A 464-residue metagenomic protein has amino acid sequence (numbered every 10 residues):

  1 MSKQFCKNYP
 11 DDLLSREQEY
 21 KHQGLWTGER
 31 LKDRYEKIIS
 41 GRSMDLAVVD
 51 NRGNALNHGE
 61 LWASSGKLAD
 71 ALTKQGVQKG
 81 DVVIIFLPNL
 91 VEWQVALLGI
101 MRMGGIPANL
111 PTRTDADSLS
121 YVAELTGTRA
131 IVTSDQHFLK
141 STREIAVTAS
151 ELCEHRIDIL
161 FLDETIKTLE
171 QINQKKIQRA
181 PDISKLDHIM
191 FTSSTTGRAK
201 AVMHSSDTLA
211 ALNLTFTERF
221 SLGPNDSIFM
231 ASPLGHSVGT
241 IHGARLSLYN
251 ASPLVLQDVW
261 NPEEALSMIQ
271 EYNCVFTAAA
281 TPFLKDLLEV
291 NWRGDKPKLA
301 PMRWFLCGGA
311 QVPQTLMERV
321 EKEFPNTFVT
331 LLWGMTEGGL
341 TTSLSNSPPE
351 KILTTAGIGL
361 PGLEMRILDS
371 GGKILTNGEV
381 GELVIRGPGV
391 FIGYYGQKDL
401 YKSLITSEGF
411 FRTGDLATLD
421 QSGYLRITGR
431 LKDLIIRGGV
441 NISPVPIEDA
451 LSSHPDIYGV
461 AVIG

Functional and structural regions predicted by a protein language model:
M1-L56, E60-Q75, K79, S150: N-lobe entry segment of adenylate-forming
M44-G76, D81-L90, Q94-L98, D115-S120 (+3 more regions): Conserved AMP-binding/adenylate-forming core of the ANL superfamily
A55-G59, D187-A211: Conserved AMP-binding A3 loop
K74-Q75, R102-E170: Structural core segment of the AMP-binding/adenylate-forming
T114-Y121, I131-T133, T277, G387 (+2 more regions): AMP-binding/adenylate-forming catalytic core of the ANL superfamily
A210-S227, G235-F276, V290: Conserved AMP-binding/adenylation subdomain of ANL enzymes
C274-A279, L288-I352, E364: Gly/Ser/Thr-rich phosphate-binding loop
I358-G362, K373-L404, V440-I442: Conserved ATP/PPi-binding loop(s) of AMP-dependent carboxylate-activating enzymes
